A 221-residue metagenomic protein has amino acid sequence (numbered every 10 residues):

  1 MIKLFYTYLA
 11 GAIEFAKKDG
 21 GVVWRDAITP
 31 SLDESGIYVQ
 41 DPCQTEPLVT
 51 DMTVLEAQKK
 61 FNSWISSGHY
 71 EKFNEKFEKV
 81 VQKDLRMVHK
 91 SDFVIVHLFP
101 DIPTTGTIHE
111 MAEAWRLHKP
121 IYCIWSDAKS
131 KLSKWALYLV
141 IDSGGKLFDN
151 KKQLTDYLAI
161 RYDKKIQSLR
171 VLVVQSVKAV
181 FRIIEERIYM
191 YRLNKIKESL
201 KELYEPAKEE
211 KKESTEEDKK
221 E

Functional and structural regions predicted by a protein language model:
M1-E221: Conserved catalytic or regulatory cores that recognize and/or transform ribose-phosphate-containing ligands
